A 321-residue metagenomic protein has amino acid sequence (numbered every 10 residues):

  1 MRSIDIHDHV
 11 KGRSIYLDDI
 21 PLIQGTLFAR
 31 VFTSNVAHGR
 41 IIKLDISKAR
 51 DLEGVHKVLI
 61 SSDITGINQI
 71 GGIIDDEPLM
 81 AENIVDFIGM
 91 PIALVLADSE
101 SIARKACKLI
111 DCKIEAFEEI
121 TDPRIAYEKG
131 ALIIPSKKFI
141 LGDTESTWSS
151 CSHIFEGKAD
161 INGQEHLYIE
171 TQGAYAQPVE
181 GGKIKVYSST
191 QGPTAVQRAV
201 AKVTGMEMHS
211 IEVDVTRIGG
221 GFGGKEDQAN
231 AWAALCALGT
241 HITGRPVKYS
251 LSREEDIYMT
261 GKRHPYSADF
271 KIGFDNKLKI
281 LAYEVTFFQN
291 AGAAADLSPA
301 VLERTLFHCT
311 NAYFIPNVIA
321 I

Functional and structural regions predicted by a protein language model:
M1-P135, I154-G157, I242, H308: Flexible, low-hydrophobicity surface segments
Y16-L27, L167-Q172, N317-I321: Flexible hinge/switch segments at interdomain interfaces of large molecular machines
G25-F28, E53-H56, E82, G89-I92 (+8 more regions): Short coil/turn connectors at secondary-structure junctions
V31-L59, L94-K113, A174-T216, G223-T243 (+2 more regions): Alpha-helical support elements that line or immediately flank enzyme active sites and cofactor-binding pockets
I60-S61, S210-T216, G244-E254, L281-T286 (+1 more regions): Beta-strand segments within the central parallel beta-sheet cores of soluble alpha/beta enzyme folds
D76-I102, G223-F274: Glycine-rich and small/hydrophobic secondary-structure elements
I102-T121, V196, D256-I321: Gly/Pro-rich active-site capping loops and adjacent beta-alpha segments that organize cofactor/substrate pockets
R124-T204: Helix-loop-helix junctions that connect adjacent transmembrane helices in secondary transporters/permeases, recognized
